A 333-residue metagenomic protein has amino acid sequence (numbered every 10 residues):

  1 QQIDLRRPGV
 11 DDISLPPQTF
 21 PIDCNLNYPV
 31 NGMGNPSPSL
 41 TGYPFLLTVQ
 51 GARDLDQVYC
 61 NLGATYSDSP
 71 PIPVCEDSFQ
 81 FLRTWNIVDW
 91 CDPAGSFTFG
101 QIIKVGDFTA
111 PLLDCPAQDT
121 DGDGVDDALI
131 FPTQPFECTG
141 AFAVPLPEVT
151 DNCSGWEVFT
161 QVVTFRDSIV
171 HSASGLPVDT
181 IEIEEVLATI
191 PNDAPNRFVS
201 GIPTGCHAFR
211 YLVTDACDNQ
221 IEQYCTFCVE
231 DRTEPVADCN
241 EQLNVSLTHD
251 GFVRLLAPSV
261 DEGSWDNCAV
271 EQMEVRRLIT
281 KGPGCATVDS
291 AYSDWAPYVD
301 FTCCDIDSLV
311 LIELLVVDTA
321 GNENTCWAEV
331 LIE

Functional and structural regions predicted by a protein language model:
Q1-E333: Proline-threonine-serine-rich low-complexity tracts
